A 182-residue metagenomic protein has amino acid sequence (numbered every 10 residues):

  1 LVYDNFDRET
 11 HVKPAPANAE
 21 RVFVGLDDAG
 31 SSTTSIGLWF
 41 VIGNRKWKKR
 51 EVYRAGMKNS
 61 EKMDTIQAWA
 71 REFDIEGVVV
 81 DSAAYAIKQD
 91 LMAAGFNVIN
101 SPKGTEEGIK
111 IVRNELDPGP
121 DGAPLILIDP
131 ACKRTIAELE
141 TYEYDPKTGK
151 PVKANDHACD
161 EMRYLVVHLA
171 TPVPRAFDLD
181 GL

Functional and structural regions predicted by a protein language model:
L1-L26: ATPase catalytic-site recognition across NTP-hydrolyzing enzymes
V24-S35: Short acidic, Gly/Ser-rich segments with clustered Asp/Glu that frequently serve as metal-coordination loops in enzyme
G25, I136, A154-A158: Alpha-helical architecture
D28-A29, S82, H157: Generic detector of well-ordered alpha-helical packing
T34, E76, C159: Residue-level detector of short, conserved catalytic/binding motifs and their immediate flanks
T34-F40, R163: Short beta-strand scaffold segments in enzyme catalytic cores
I42-K153, P172, A176-L182: Mg2+-dependent endonuclease catalytic cores in nucleic-acid-processing enzymes, primarily RNase H-like
H157-L169: Stable alpha-helical structural segments in soluble proteins, enriched in small hydrophobic residues
